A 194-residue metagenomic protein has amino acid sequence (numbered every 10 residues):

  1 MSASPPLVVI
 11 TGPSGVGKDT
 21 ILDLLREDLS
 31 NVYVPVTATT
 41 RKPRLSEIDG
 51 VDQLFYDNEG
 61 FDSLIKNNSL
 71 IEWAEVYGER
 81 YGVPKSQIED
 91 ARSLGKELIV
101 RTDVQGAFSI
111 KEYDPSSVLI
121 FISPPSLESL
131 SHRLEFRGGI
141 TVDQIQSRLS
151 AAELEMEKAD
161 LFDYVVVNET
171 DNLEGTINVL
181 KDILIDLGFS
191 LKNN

Functional and structural regions predicted by a protein language model:
I10: Hydrophobic anchor at the beta1->P-loop junction of P-loop NTPases
P13: P-loop (Walker A) phosphate-binding loop of NTP-binding proteins
V16: ATP-binding Walker
D19: Walker A/P-loop
E27-P35: Post-Walker A helix-loop "phosphate-sensing" segment adjacent to the P-loop in P-loop NTPases
T39-L98, Q105: ATP-dependent small-molecule kinase phosphotransfer cores that center on conserved nucleotide phosphate-binding segments
L98-D103, E112-F136: Conserved phosphate-donor/acceptor-positioning beta-strand/loop module used by diverse small-molecule
F136-I140, L154-N194: NTP-dependent small-molecule kinase module
